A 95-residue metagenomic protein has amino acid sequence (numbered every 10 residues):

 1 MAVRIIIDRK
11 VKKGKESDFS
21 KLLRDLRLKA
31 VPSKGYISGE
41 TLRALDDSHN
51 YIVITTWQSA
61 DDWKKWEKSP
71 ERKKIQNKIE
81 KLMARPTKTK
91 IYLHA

Functional and structural regions predicted by a protein language model:
A2, D25-K29: N-terminal processing/targeting junctions
V3-R9, E40-E67: Short, well-ordered beta-strand segments in beta-rich or mixed alpha/beta enzyme and ligand-binding folds
K10-F19: Short, surface-exposed ligand-recognition loops at beta-strand->loop->(often short) alpha-helix junctions that present
D18-K21, E67: Generic recognition of short, well-ordered alpha-helical segments
K29-S38, T56-K90: An amphipathic, aromatic/His-enriched active-site/gating alpha helix that lines ligand/cofactor pockets
I91-A95: Short hydrophobic/aromatic patches at helix-to-coil boundaries
